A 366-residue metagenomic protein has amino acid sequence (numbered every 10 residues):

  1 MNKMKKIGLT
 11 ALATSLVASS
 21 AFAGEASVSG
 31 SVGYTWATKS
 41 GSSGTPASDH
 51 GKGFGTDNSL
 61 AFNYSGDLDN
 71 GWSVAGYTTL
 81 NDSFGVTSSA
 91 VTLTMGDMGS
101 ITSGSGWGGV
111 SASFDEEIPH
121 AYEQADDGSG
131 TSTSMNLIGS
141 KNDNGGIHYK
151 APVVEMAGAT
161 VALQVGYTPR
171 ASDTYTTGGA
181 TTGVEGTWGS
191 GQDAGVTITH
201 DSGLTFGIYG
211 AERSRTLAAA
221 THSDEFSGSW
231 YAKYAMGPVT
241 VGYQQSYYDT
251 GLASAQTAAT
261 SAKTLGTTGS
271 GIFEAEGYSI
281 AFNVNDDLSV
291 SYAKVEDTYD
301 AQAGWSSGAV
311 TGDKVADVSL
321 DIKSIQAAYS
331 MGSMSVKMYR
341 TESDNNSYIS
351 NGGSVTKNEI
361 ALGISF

Functional and structural regions predicted by a protein language model:
M1-F366: Outer-membrane beta-barrel proteins
